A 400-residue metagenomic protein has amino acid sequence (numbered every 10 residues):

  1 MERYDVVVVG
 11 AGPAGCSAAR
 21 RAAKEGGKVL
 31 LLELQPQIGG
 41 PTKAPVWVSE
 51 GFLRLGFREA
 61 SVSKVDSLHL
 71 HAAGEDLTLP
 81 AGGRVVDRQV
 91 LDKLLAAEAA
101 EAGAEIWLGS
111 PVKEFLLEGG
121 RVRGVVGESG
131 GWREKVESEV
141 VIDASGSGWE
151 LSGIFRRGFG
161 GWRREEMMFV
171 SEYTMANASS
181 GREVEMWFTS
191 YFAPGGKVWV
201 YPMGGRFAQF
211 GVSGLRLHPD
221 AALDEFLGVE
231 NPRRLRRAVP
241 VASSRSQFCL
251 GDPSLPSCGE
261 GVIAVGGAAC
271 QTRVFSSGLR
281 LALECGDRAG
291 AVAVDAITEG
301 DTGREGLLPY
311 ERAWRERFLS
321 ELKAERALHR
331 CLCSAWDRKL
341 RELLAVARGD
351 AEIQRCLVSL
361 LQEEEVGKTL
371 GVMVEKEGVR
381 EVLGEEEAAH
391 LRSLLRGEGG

Functional and structural regions predicted by a protein language model:
V7, A11, A23-T42: Glycine-rich FAD pyrophosphate-binding loop
G10, A144-S145, V265: Short, well-ordered coil/turn residues at beta-beta hairpins and beta-strand->alpha-helix junctions within
G15: N-terminal Rossmann-fold NAD(P) dinucleotide-binding loop
R21, L34-H69: N-terminal FAD cofactor-binding segment of flavoenzymes
T78-E98, E150, L215-A221: Short beta-strand to alpha-helix junction loop
V85, H218-V292, A296-T298, R304: FAD/FMN-dependent oxidoreductases across multiple families
E101-L235, S254, Q271: Predominantly flavin-linked oxidoreductase catalytic cores and closely associated redox partners
V294-G400: C-terminal helical "tail/cap" subdomain of flavin- and related membrane-associated enzymes
